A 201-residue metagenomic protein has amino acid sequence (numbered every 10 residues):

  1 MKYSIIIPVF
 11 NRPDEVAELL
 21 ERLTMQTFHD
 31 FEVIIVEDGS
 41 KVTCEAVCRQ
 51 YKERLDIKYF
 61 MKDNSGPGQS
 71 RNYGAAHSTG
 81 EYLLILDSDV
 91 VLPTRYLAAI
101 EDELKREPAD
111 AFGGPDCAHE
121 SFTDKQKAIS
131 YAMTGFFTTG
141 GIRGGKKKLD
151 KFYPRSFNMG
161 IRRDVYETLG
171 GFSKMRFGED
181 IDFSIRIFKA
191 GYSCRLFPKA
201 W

Functional and structural regions predicted by a protein language model:
M1-M25: N-proximal low-complexity "stem/linker" segments adjacent to membrane-targeting elements
K2-S4, E32, D182: Cell-envelope/extracellular polymer assembly enzymes that use nucleotide-activated donors
L20-M61, S65: Acidic donor-binding segment of Leloir-type glycosyltransferases
T43, V90-E103, I185: Acidic donor-binding/catalytic loop of UDP-sugar-dependent glycosyltransferases, especially processive GT2
K62-S78, A99, L149, Y153-F157: Glycine-rich, basic loop-to-helix element that forms the pyrophosphate-binding segment of sugar-nucleotide handling
L83: Short aromatic/hydrophobic "clamp" motif used to bind/position activated sugar donors
R95-K127, Y131, S193, K199-W201: Conserved donor NDP-sugar-binding/catalytic core segment of glycosyltransferases
A118, T139-G160, D164, M175-F177 (+2 more regions): A recurrent flexible, glycine/aromatic-enriched loop bordering the glycosyltransferase active site that acts as
